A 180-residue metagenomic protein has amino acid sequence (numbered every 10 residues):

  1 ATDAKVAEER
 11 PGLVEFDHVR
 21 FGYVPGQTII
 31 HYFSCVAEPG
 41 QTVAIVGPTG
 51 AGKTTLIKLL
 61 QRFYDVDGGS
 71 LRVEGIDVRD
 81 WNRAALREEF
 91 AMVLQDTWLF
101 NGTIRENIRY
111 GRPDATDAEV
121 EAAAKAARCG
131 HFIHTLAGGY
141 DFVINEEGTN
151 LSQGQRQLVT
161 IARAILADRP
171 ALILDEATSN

Functional and structural regions predicted by a protein language model:
A1-A4: Transmembrane helical bundles of ABC transporter permease domains
A7-N180: ABC-type nucleotide-binding domain
